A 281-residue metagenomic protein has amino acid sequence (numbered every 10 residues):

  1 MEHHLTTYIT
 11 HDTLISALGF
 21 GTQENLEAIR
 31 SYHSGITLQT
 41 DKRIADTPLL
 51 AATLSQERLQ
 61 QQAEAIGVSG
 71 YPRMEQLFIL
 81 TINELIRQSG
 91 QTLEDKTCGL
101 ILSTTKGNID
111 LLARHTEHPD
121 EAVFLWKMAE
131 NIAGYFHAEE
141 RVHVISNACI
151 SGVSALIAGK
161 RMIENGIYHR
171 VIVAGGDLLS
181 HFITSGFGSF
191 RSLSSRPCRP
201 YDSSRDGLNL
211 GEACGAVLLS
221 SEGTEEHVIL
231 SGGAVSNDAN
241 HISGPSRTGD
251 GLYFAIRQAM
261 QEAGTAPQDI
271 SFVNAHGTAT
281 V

Functional and structural regions predicted by a protein language model:
E2-I15, T22-A51, L193, P197-T265 (+1 more regions): Condensing-enzyme catalytic core mediating Claisen C-C bond formation in acyl metabolism
H3, T37-Q76, G107-A158, I167 (+1 more regions): Conserved catalytic cysteine-centered active-site region of acyl-thioester-dependent Claisen-condensing enzymes
H11, I29, I82, L100 (+7 more regions): Conserved small-residue
L14-I15, T104-G107, N147-S151, G175-S180 (+2 more regions): Acidic, glycine-rich active-site loops and adjacent beta-strand->loop/helix elements that engage anionic groups
Q23-S103, A255-P267: Conserved active-site "lid/cap" helical segment
I82, I132-A133, L218, I256: Structural element of the ATP-grasp superfamily
G99-L102, H143-S146, V171-G176, H227-G233 (+1 more regions): Beta-strand segments within the central parallel beta-sheet cores of soluble alpha/beta enzyme folds
M162-I163, A263: Hydrophobic pocket-lining residues that define ligand/cofactor binding sites across diverse proteins
